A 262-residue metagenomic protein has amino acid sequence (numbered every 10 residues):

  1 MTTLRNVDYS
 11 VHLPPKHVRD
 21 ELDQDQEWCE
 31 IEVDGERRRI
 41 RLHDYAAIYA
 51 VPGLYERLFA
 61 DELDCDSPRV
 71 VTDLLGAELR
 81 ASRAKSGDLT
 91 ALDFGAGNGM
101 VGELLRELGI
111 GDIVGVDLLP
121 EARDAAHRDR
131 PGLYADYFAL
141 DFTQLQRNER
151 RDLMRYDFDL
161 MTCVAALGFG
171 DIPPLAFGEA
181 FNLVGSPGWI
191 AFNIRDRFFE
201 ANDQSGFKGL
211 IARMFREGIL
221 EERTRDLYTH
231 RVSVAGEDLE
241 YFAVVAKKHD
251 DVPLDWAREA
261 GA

Functional and structural regions predicted by a protein language model:
M1-R41: N-terminal auxiliary segments of SAM/dcSAM-dependent transferases
C65-G87: Conserved alpha-helix/loop element of class I SAM-dependent methyltransferases that forms part of the SAM/SAH-binding
S86-G97: Conserved class I S-adenosyl-L-methionine
L92, M100-E149: Class I SAM-dependent methyltransferase SAM/SAH-binding core
N148-M161: A short acidic, Gly/Pro-enriched loop at the edge of an enzyme's catalytic core that lines a small-molecule cofactor
F158-P173: A short SAM/SAH-binding and catalytic strip from SAM-dependent methyltransferases
L175-S186: A short glycine-rich, Lys/Arg-flanked "PGG" loop and its adjoining helix->strand segment in the class I
P187-R195: Conserved beta-strand signature within the Rossmann-like core of class I S-adenosyl-L-methionine
